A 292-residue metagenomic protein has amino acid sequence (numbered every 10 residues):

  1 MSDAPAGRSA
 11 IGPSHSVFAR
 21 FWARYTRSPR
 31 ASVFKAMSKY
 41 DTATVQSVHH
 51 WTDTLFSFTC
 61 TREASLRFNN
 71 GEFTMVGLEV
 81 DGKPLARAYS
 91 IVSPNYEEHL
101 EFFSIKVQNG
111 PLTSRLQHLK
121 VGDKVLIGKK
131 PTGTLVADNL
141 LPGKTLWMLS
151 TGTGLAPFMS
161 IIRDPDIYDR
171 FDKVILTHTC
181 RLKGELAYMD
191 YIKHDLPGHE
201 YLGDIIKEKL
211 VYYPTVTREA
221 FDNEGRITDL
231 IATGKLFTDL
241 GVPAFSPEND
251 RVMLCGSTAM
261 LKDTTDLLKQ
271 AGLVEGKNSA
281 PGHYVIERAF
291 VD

Functional and structural regions predicted by a protein language model:
A4, S16-A19, T26: Short hydrophobic alpha-helical segments enriched in small aliphatic residues
F18, W22, V33-D123: Ferredoxin-reductase
K35-K39, T177, G184-D292: Reductase modules of NAD(P)H-dependent flavoproteins
G82-Y89, T132-L140: Short, Lys/Arg- and Gly-enriched loop/turn segments at beta-strand edges
V125-V136, D229-G234, T238: Helix-loop module immediately N-terminal to the HCX5R catalytic loop in PTP-like cysteine phosphatase domains
T151-P157: Ser/Thr-glycine-rich phosphate-binding loops at phosphate-binding pockets of nucleotides, nucleotide cofactors
P157-I167: Histidine-anchored nucleotide/phosphate-binding helix
